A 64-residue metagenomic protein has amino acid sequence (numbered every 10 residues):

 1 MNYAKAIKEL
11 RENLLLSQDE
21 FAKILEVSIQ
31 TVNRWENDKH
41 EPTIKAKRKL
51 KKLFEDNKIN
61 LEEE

Functional and structural regions predicted by a protein language model:
M1-N13, K51: A short, Lys/Arg-rich alpha-helix, primarily the initiator
E12, K23, E55: Short polybasic/polar patches that bind polyanions
L16-N33: Short alpha-helical DNA-recognition segment
K45-E63: DNA major-groove recognition helix of helix-turn-helix/homeodomain DNA-binding modules
